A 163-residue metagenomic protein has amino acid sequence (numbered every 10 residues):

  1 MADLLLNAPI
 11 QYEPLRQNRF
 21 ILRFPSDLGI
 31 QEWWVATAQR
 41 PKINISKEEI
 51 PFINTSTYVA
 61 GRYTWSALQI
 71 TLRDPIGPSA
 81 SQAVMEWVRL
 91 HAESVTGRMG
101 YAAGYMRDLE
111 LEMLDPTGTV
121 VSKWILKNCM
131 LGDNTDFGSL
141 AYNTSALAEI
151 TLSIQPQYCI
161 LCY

Functional and structural regions predicted by a protein language model:
M1-Y163: Glycine-rich, low-complexity intrinsically disordered segments
